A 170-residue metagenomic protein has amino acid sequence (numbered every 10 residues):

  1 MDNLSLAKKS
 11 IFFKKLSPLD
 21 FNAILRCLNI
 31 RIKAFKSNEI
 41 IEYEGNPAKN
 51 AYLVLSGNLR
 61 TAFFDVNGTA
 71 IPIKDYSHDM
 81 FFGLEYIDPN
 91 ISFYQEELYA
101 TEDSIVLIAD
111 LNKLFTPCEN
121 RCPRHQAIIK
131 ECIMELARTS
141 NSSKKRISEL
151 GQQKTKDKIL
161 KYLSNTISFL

Functional and structural regions predicted by a protein language model:
M1-S37, F81, Y86-N90: Cyclic nucleotide-binding regulatory module and flanking cytosolic helices
I32-K33, E42-Y43, A48-L55, I73-K74 (+1 more regions): His/acidic/aromatic-lined binding-pocket segments of jelly-roll/cupin-type domains and related regulatory beta-sandwich
N38, K49-A62, N67, H78-M80: Glycine- and acidic-residue-biased ligand/ion/polar-headgroup-sensing regions
I40-N46, F63-F64, E85-I87, E97 (+2 more regions): Short histidine-centered beta-strand/loop micro-motifs that create catalytic or ligand/metal-coordination sites
P72-I133: Cyclic-nucleotide recognition modules
P123-L170: Polybasic "coupling" helices that flank or enter modular domains
